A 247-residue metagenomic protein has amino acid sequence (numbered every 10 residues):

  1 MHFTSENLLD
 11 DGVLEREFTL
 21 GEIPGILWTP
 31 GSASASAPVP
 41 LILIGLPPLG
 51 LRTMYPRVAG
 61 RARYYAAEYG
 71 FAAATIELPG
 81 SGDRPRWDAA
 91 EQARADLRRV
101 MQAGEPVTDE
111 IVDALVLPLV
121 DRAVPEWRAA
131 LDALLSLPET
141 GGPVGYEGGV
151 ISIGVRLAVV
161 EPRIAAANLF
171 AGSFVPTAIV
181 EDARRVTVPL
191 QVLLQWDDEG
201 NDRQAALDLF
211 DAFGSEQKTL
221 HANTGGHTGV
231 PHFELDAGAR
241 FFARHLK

Functional and structural regions predicted by a protein language model:
M1-P38: N-terminal cap/lid segment of alpha/beta-hydrolase-fold proteins
I42-S136, I179: Serine-hydrolase catalytic machinery in alpha/beta-hydrolase-like enzymes
D121-R185: Primarily recognizes the serine-hydrolase "nucleophile elbow" in alpha/beta-hydrolase and SGNH/GDSL folds
T177-A178, E199-A205: Conserved alpha/beta-hydrolase "acid-adjacent" motif
V186, V192-L194: Short beta-strand/loop motif that positions the catalytic acidic residue of the alpha/beta-hydrolase fold
W196-N201, T228-G229: Acidic catalytic loop of the alpha/beta-hydrolase fold
L207, D211-G229: Catalytic histidine neighborhood in serine/cysteine hydrolases with alpha/beta-hydrolase-type architecture
T224-G225, V230-K247: Catalytic active-site module of serine/aspartate enzymes centered on a nucleophile-bearing elbow/loop
